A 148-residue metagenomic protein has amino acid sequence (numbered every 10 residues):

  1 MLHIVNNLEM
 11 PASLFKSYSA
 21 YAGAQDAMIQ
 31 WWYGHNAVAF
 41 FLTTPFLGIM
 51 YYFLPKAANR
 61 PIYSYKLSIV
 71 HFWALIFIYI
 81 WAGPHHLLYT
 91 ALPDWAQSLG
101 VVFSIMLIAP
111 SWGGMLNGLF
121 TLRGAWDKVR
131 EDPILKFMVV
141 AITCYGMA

Functional and structural regions predicted by a protein language model:
M1-S13, W31-A57, K66-L87, G100-T121 (+1 more regions): Hydrophobic cores of alpha-helical transmembrane segments in multi-pass integral membrane proteins
S13-A22: Surface-exposed loop and adjacent secondary-structure segments within mature catalytic domains
D26-W31, L92-S104, R130: Non-cytosolic membrane-interface motifs at loop->transmembrane helix junctions
V129-L135: Cytoplasmic/organellar membrane-interface segments at the starts of transmembrane helices in multi-pass inner-membrane
